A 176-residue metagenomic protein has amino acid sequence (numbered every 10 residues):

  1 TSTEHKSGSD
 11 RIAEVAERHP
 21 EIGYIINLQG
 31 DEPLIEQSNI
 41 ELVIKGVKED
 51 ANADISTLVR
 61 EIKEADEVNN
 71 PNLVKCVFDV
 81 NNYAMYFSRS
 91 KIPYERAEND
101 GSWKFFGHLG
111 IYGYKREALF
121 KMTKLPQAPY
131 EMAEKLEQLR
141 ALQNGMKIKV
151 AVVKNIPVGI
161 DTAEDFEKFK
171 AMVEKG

Functional and structural regions predicted by a protein language model:
T1-L28, E32-K45: Short phosphate-binding loop-to-helix
H5-S9, K63, P157-V158: A short acidic, often aromatic-flanked loop/helix-cap motif at beta-alpha or helix-coil junctions that lines enzyme
R11-E14, N69, N99, I160-K168: Short secondary-structure transition/capping segments
E21-I22, A51-A53, M146: Short, high-confidence coil segments that cap the C-terminus of an alpha-helix and link into the following beta-strand
I25-L28, S56-L58, M122, K149-V153: Short beta-strands and strand-loop turn motifs
I35-L125: Conserved core of the sugar-phosphate nucleotidyltransferase
W103-G176: Conserved alpha/beta core of the MobA/IspD/sugar-nucleotide pyrophosphorylase nucleotidyltransferase superfamily
